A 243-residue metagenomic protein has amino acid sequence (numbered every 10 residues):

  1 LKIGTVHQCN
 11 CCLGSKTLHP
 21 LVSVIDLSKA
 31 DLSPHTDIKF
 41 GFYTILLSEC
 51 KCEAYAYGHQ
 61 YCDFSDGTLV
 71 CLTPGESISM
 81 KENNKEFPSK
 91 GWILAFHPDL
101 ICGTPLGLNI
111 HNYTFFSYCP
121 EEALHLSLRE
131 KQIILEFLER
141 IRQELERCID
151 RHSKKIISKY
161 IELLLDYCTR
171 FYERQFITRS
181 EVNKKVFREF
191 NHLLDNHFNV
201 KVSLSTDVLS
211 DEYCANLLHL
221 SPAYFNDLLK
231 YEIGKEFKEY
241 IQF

Functional and structural regions predicted by a protein language model:
L1-D63: Generic protein-terminus/edge-of-domain signal
A54-A56, I78-E86: Short beta-strand His + acidic residue motifs that chelate non-heme Fe in jelly-roll/DSBH and cupin folds
H59-T73: Short acidic-glycine-tyrosine-enriched beta hairpin
V70, G75-K81, I101-C102: Histidine-centered metal-chelating micro-motifs
N83-R147: A hydrophobic/aromatic-rich effector-binding and dimerization subdomain of bacterial HTH-type transcriptional regulators
Q132-H192: An amphipathic alpha-helical interaction segment
H192-D207: Short helix->loop/beta-hairpin flanking segments within DNA-binding domains
V208-F243: Basic/polar phosphate-binding segments, predominantly the helix-turn-helix DNA-binding elements of transcriptional
